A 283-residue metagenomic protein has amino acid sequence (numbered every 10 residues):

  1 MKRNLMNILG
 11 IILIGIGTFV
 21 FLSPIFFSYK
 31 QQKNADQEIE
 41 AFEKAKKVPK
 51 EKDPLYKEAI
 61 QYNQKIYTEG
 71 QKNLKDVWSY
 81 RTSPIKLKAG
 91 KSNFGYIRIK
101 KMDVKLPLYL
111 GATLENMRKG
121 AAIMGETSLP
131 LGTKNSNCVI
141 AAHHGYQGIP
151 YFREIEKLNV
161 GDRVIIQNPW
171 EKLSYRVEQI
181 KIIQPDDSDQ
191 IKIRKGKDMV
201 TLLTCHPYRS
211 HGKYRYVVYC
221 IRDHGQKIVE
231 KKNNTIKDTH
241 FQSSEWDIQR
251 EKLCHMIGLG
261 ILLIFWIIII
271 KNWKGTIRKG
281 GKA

Functional and structural regions predicted by a protein language model:
M1-N4, G280: Positively charged n-region of N-terminal signal peptides that target proteins for export
R3-R250, W273: Solvent-exposed, non-transmembrane regions of membrane-associated and secreted proteins
K237-A283: C-terminal single-pass membrane-anchor helix
